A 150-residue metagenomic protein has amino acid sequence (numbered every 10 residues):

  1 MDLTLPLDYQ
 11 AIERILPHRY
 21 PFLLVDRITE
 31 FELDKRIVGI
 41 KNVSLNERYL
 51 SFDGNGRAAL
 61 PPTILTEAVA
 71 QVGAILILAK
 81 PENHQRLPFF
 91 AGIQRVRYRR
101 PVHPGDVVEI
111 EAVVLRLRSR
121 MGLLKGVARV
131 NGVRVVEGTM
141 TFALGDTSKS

Functional and structural regions predicted by a protein language model:
D2-L5, P17, L33, V102-D106 (+1 more regions): HotDog/MaoC-like acyl-thioester-processing domains
D2-P6, G73-E111, V135-A143: Hydrophobic beta-strand-centered segment that forms part of the acyl-chain substrate-binding groove
L7-R19: Short aromatic-glycine motifs in intrinsically disordered, low-complexity regions
E13, G56, Y98-R100: Beta-strand-rich interaction surfaces with strong enrichment in secreted/lumenal proteins
Y20-L60: Catalytic strand-loop segment that frames the active site of acyl-thioester-processing enzymes
D26-T29, Q94, R99, E111-L115 (+1 more regions): Conserved positions in beta-strands of structured domains
F52-I77, F90: Compact, glycine-rich, soluble single-domain proteins
